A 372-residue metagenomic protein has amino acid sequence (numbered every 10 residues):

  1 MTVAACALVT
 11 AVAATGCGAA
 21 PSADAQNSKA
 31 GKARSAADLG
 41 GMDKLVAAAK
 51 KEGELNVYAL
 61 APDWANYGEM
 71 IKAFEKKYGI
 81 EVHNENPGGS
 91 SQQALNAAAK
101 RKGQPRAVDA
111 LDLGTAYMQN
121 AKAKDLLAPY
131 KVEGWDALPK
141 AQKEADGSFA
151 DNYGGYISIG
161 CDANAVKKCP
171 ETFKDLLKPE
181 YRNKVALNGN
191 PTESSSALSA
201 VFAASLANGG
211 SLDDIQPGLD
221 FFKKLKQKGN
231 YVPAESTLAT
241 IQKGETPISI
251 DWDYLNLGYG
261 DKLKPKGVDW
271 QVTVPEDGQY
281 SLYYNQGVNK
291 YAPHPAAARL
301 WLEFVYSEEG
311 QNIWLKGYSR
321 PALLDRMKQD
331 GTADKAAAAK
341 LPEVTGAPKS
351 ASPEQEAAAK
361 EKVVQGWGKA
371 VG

Functional and structural regions predicted by a protein language model:
M1-T15: Sec-dependent bacterial lipoprotein signal peptides
A14-N27: Bacterial lipoprotein signal-peptidase II cleavage site
G40-E54, L60-E81: Short, polar/charged alpha-helical segment
N56-I71, H83-A99, P105-E245: Extracytoplasmic ligand-binding site segments that recognize negatively charged/polar headgroups
M118-N120, Q242, P247-V268: A ligand-binding cleft/hinge motif common to bilobed small-molecule-binding domains
G154-S158, L219-K224, N230, K264-K290: Periplasmic-binding protein-like
A239, T345-G372: Conserved C-terminal helix/tail region of periplasmic/extracytoplasmic solute-binding proteins
Y280, Y284, V288-P348: Mature extracytoplasmic/periplasmic domains
